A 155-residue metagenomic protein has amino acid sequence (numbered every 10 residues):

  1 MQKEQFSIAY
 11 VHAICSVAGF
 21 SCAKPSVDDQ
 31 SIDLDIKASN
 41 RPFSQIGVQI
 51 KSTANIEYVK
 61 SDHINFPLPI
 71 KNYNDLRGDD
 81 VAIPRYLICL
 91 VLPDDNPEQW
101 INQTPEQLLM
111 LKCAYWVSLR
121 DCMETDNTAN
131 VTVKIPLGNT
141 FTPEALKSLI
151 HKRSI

Functional and structural regions predicted by a protein language model:
M1-Q30, I36-I155: Mixed-charge (Asp/Glu-Lys/Arg
